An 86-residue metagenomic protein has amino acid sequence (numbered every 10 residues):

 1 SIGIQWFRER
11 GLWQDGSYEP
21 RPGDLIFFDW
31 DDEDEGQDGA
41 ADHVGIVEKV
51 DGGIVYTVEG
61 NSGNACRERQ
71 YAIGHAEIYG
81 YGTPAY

Functional and structural regions predicted by a protein language model:
S1-P22, E33-D34: Catalytic cysteine-centered active-site loop
F7, Y18, F27-F28, Y71: Phenylalanine-focused residue identity feature
R21-L25, G52-V55: Loop/turn elements at helix/coil->beta-strand transitions in domains of secreted/extracellular proteins
L25-F27, I46: Hydrophobic beta-strand signal
D32-Y86: Aromatic- and glycine-rich peptidoglycan recognition patches
